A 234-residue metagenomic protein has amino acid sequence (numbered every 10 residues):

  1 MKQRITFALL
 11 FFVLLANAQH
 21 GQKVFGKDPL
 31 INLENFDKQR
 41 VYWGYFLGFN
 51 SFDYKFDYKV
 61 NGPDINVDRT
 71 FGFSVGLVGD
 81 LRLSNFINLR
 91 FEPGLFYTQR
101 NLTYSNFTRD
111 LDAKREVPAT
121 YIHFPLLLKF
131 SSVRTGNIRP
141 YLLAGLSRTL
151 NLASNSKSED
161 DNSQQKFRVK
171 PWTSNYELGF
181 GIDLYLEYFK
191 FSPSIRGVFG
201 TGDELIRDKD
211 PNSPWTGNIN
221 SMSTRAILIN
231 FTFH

Functional and structural regions predicted by a protein language model:
M1-G26, F231-H234: Bacterial Sec-dependent N-terminal signal peptides
Q19-F71, H234: Short glycine/proline- and aromatic-enriched beta-strand/turn motifs that initiate or cap beta-hairpins
D37-V41, F49-K55, D80-N155, N230-H234: Gram-negative (and chloroplast) outer-membrane scaffold detector with strong preference for beta-barrel transmembrane
Q39-V41, R69-F73, P118-F124, I138 (+2 more regions): Residues that define the transmembrane beta-barrel architecture of outer-membrane proteins
Y54-V67, T98-A119, L150-K170, L205-N220: Flexible, solvent-exposed loop segments that connect beta-strands
I65-L83, N88: Intrinsically disordered, glycine/charged-rich N-terminal periplasmic/extracytoplasmic linker segments that lie
R139, L143-K157, R168, G197 (+3 more regions): Charged, low-complexity C-terminal accessory regions
G181, L186-H234: Predominantly the C-terminal beta-signal and adjacent terminal strand-loop region of outer-membrane beta-barrel
